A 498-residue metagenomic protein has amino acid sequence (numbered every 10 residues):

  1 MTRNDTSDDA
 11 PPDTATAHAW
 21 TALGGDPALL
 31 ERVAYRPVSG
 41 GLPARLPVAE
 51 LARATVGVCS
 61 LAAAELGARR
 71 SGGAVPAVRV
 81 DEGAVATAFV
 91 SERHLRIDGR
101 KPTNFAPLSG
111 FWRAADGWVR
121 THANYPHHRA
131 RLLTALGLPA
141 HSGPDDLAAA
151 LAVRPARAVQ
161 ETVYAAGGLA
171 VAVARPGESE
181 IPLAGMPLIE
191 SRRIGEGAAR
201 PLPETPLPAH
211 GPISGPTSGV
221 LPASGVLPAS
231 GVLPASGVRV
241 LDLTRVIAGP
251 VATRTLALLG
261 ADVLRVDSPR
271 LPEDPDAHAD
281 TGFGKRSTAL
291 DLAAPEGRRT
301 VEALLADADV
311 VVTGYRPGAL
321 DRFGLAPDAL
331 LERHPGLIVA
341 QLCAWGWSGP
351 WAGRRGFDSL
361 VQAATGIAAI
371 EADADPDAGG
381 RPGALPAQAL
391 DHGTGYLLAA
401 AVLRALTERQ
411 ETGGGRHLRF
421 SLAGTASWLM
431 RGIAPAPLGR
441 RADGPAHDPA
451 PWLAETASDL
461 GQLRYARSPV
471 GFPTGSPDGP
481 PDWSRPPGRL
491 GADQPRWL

Functional and structural regions predicted by a protein language model:
M1-R270, R298, E302, D307 (+3 more regions): Acyl-CoA thioester-binding alpha/beta core of soluble enzymes
G72-G73, K285, D358, G366 (+2 more regions): Residue-level detector of functionally special positions within alpha-helical transmembrane segments of multi-pass
L227, R286-E332: A structured beta-alpha segment of the ubiquitous adenosine-cofactor-binding alpha/beta core
G260, G284-K285, A308, F357: Short, well-ordered alpha-helix to beta-strand connector turns
A261, R265-L292, E296, T300: Glycine-rich phosphate-binding loop and adjoining beta1-alpha1-beta2 segment of Rossmann-like nucleotide-binding folds
L325-E371: Rossmann-fold NAD(P)-binding glycine/threonine-rich loop
